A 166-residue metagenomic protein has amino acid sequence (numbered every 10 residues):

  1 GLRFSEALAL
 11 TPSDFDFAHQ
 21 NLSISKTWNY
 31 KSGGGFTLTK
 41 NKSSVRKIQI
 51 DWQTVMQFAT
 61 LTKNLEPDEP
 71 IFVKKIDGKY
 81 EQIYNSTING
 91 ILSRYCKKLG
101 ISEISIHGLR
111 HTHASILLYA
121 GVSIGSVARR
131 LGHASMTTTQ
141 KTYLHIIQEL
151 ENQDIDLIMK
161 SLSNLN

Functional and structural regions predicted by a protein language model:
G1-W28: Short, charged phosphate-coordinating catalytic segments
L2-E6, R94-C96, R110-A134, T142 (+1 more regions): C-terminal catalytic core of tyrosine-transesterase DNA break-rejoin enzymes
H19, S32-V45, Q49-M56, T60 (+2 more regions): C-terminal secondary-structure termini that scaffold catalytic or DNA-interacting sites
H19, T27, D51-S102: Active-site/catalytic core of tyrosine-dependent DNA strand-transfer enzymes
H19-I24, S105, I116, A128-I146 (+1 more regions): Short functional hotspots where side chains directly engage DNA or cofactors
G35-V45, K74-Y84, G100-G108, I146-Q148: Short, contiguous acidic/charged loop-to-helix segments that flank catalytic cores in large enzymes
I88, K97-L99, I106-G108, R130-H133 (+1 more regions): Recognition helices and adjacent regulatory flanks at domain boundaries
